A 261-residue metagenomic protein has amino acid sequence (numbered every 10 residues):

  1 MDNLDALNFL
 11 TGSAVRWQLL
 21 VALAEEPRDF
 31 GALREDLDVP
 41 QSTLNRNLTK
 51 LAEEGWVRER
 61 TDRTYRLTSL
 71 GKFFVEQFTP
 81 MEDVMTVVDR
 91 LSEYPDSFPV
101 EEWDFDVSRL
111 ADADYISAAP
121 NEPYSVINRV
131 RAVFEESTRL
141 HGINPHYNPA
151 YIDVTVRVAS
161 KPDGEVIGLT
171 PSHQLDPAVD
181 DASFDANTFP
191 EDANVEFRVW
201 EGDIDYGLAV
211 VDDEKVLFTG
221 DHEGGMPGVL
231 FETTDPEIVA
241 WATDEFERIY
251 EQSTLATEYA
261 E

Functional and structural regions predicted by a protein language model:
M1-M85: Basic, Lys/Arg-rich alpha-helical nucleic-acid-recognition elements, primarily the DNA-binding modules of transcription
E82-H141: Amphipathic alpha-helical dimerization/coiled-coil segments that flank or bridge DNA-binding/regulatory modules
L110-A113, A118, L169-P171, R198-G202: Conserved beta-strand termini and adjacent loop/short-helix elements that scaffold enzyme active sites in alpha/beta
A111-A113, P162-G164, E191-E196: A short helix-to-beta-strand connector/capping loop
V130-D185: Primarily the HKD phosphodiesterase
G142-H146, L169-S172, W200-G202, V211-D212 (+1 more regions): Short His-Asn-centered micro-motif
H173-A209, D213: HKD-type phospholipase D/PLD-like phosphodiesterase module
V210-E261: Amphipathic alpha-helical interface segments
